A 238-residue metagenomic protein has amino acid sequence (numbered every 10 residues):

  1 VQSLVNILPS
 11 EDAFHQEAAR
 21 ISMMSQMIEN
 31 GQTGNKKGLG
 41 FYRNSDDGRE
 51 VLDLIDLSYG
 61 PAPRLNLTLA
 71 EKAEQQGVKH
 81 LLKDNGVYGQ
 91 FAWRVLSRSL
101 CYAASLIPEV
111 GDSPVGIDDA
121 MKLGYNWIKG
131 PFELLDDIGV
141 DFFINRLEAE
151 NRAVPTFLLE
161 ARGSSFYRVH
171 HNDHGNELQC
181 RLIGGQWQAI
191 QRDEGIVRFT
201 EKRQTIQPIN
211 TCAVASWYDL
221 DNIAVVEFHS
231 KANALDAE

Functional and structural regions predicted by a protein language model:
V1-E238: N-terminal glycine-rich phosphate-binding loop for ADP-containing cofactors
